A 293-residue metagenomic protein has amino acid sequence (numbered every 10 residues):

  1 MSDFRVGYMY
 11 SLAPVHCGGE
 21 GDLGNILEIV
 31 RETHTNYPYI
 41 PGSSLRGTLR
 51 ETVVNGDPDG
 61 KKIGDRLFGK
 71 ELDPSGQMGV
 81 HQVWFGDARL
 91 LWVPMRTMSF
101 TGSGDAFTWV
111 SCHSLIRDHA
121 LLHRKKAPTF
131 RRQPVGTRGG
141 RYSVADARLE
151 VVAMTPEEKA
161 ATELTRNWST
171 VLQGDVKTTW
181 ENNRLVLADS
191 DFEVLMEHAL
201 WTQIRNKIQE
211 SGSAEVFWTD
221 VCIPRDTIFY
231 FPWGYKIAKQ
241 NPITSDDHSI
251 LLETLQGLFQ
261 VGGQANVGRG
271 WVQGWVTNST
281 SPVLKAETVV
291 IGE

Functional and structural regions predicted by a protein language model:
M1-N206, E210-E293: RNA-binding basic/glycine-rich loop and surface signature characteristic of RAMP-family CRISPR effectors
